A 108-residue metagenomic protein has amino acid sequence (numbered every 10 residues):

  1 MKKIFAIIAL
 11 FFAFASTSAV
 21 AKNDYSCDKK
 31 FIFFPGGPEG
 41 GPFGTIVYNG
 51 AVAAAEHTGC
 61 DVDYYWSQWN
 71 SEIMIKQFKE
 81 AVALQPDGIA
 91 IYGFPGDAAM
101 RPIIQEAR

Functional and structural regions predicted by a protein language model:
K2-I8: Sec-dependent signal peptide recognition, specifically the positively charged N-region followed immediately by
F14-V20: C-terminal segment of classical bacterial N-terminal signal peptides
V20-R108: A residue-level marker of the well-folded mature domains of exported/periplasmic proteins
